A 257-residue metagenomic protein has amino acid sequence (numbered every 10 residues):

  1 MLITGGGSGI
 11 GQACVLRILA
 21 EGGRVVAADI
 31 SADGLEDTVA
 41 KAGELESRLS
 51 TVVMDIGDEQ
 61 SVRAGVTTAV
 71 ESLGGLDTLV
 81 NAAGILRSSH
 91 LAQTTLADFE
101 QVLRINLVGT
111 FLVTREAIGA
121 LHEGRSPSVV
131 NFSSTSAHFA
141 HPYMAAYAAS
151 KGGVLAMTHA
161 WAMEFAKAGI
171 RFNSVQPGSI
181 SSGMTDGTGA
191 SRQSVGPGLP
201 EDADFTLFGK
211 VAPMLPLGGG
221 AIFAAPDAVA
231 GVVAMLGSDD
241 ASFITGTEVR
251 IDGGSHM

Functional and structural regions predicted by a protein language model:
V80, A166, R171, I244-G246: Short, small/polar-rich loop/turn modules that mediate ligand/substrate recognition or access, typified
H90-L91, D98-L103, V211: Substrate-binding pocket helix/loop in short-chain dehydrogenase/reductase
A92, F139-A145, K167-A168, A221 (+1 more regions): Active-site loop immediately N-terminal to the catalytic Tyr-X3-Lys motif of short-chain dehydrogenase/reductase
F111, I222-I251, H256: C-terminal substrate-recognition "lid" of short-chain dehydrogenase/reductases
T114, S150, T158: Active-site helix of classical SDR
G119, M163-E164, S242: Alpha-helical segment proximal to the catalytic Tyr-Lys
S134: Residue(s) in the substrate-gating loop at a strand-loop-helix junction that position the organic substrate next
